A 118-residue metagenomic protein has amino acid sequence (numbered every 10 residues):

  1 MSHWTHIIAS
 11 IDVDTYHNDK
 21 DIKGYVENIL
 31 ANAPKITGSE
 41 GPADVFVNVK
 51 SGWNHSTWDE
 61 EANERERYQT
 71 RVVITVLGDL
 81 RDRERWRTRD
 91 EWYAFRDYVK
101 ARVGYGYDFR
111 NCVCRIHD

Functional and structural regions predicted by a protein language model:
M1-N32: Short, extreme N-terminal segment that most often corresponds to the first beta-strand
G24-D118: Charged interaction segments
